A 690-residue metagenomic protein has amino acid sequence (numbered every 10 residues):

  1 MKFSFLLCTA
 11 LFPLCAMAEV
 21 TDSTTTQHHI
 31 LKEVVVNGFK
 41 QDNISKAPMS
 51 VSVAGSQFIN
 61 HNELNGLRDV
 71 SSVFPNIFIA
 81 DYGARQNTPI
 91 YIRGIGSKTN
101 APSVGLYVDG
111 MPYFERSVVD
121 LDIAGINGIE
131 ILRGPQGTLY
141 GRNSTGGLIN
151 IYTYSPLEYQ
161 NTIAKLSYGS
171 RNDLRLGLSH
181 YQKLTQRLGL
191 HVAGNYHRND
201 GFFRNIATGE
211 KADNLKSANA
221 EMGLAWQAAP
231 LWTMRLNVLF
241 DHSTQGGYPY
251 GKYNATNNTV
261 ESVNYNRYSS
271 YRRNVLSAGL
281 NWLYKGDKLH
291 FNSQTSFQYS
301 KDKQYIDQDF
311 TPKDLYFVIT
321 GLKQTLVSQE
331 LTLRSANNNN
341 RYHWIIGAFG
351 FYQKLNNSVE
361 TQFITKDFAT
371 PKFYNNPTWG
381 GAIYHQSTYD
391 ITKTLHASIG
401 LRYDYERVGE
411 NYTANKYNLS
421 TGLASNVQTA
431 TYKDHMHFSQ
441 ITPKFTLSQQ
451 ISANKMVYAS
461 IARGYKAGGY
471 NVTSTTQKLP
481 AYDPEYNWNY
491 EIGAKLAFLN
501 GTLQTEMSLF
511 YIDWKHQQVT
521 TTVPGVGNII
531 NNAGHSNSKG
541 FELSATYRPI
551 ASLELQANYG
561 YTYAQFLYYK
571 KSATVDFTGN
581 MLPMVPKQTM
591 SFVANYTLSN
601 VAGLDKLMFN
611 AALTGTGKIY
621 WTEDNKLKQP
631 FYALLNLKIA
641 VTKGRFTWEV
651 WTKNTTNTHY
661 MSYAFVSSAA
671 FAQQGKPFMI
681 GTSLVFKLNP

Functional and structural regions predicted by a protein language model:
E19-N60: Short, acidic, small-residue-rich periplasmic hinge/interaction motif at the N-terminus of Gram-negative outer-membrane
L67-V70, P89-G94, Y107, G128-I131 (+3 more regions): N-terminal periplasmic accessory domains that precede and gate Gram-negative outer-membrane beta-barrel machines
D109-P135: Short acidic/polar hinge/loop motifs at secondary-structure boundaries that mediate gating or recognition
N161-I163, Y168-N199, A207-Q245, N274-L276 (+6 more regions): Transmembrane beta-barrel wall of Gram-negative outer-membrane proteins
A225-L231, L239, L333, H343 (+5 more regions): Structural signature of Gram-negative outer-membrane beta-barrels, strongest in the C-terminal barrel of TonB-dependent
N281-Q308, Q450, M456-K466, A481-K539 (+3 more regions): Membrane-embedded beta-barrel scaffold of Gram-negative outer-membrane proteins
Y511-D513, N531-T622, S683-K687: Gram-negative outer-membrane beta-barrel transporters
L555, T614-T622, A640-P690: C-terminal beta-signal and adjacent terminal beta-strands/loops of Gram-negative outer-membrane beta-barrel proteins
